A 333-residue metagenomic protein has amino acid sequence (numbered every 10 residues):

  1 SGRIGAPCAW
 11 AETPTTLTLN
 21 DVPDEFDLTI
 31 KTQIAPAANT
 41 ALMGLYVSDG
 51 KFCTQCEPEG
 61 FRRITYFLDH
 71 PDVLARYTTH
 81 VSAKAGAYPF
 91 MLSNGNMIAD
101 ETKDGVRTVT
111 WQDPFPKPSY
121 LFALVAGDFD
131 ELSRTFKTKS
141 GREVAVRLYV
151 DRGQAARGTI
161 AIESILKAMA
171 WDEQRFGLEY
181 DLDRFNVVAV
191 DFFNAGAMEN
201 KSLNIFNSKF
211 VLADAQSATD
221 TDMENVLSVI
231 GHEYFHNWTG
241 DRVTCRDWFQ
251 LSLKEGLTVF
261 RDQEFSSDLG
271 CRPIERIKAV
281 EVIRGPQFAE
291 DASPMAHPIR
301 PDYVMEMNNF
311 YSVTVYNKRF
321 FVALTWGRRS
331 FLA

Functional and structural regions predicted by a protein language model:
S1, W111, S140-A333: Hydrophobic alpha-helical and helix-loop surface patches within well-folded domains that function as non-catalytic
S1-R184, K209, D214, D302 (+1 more regions): Acidic/His-enriched low-complexity segments
